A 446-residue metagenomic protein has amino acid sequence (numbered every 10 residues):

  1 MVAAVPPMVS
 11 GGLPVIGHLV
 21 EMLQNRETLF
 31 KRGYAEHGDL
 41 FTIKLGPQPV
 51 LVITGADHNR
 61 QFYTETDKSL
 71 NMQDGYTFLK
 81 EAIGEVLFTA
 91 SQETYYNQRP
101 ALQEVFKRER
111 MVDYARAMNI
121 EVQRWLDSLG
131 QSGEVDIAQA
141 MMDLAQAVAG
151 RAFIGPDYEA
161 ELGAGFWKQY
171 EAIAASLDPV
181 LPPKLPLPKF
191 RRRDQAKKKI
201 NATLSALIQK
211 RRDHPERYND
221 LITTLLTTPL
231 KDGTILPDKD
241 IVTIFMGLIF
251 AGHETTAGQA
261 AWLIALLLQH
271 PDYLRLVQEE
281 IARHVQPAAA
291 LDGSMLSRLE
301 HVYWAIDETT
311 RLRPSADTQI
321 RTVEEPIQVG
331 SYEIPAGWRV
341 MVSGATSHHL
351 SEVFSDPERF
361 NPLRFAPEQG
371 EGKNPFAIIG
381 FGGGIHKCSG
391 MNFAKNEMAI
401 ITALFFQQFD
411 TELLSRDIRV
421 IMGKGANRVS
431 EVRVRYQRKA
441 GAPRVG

Functional and structural regions predicted by a protein language model:
M1-E93, N97, R116-R124, A377: N-terminal membrane-proximal hinge/A-helix region immediately C-terminal to the signal-anchor transmembrane segment
M1-P7, V15, F30, N71-F78 (+2 more regions): Cytochrome P450 heme-thiolate monooxygenase catalytic core
V5-V15, A115, N119, E216-T223 (+6 more regions): Cytochrome P450 I-helix active-site segment
I16-G38, A206, A289-G330, V445: Conserved cytochrome P450 K-helix E-x-x-R motif and the immediately C-terminal K′/meander segment
Y34, V122, F166-Q169, I173 (+3 more regions): Cytochrome P450 proximal C-terminal region
T255-L274, Q278-E280, N392-Q407: Cytochrome P450 catalytic-core helices
V342-Q369: Conserved cytochrome P450 K-helix/beta-meander segment immediately N-terminal to the heme-binding cysteine loop
